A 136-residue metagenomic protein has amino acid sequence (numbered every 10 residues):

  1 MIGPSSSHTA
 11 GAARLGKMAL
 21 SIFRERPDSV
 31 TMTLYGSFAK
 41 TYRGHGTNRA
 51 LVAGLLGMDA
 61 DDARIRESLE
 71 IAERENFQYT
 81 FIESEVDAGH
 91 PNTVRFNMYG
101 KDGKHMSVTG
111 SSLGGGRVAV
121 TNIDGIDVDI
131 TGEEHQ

Functional and structural regions predicted by a protein language model:
M1-M18: Conserved phosphate/anionic-ligand binding catalytic regions in large, soluble enzymes, centered on
A19, L34-F38, E83: Short glycine-rich, polar/acidic loop-and-turn segments at beta strand-coil junctions
V30-Q78: A structural-propensity feature for long, helix-poor, extended segments
Y35-F38, G100, G114-G116: Glycine-rich beta-alpha junction loops
E70-E73, F77-S111: C-terminal edge-of-domain segments
F81, V108-Q136: A conserved regulatory-domain signal marking ACT and ACT-like small-molecule sensing domains and adjacent regulatory
